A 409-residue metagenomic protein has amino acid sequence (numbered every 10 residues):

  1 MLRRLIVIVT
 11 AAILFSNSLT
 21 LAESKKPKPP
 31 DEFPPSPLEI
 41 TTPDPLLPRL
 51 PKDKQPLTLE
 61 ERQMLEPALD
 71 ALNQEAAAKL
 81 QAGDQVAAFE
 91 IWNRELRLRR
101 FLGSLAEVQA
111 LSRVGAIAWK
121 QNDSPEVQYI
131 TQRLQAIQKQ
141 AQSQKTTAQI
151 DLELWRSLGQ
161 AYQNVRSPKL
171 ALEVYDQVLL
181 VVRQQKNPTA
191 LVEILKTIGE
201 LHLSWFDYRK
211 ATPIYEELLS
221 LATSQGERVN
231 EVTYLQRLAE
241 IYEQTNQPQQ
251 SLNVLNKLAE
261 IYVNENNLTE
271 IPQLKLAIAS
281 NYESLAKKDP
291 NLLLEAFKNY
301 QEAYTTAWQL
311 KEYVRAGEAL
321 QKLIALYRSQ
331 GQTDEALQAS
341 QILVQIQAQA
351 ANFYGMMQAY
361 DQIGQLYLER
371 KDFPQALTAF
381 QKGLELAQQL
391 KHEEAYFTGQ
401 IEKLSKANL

Functional and structural regions predicted by a protein language model:
R4-I6, A11-R113, Q128, Q149: N-terminal leader/linker segments that initiate helical-solenoid repeat arrays
E60-R62, L98-L105, I137-I150, V181-P188 (+5 more regions): Flexible helix-coil transition and linker loops at the boundaries of alpha-helical arrays
D70, Q109, E153, E193 (+6 more regions): Residue register of alpha-helical TPR repeats
K79, W92, L98-R100, A118 (+15 more regions): Eukaryotic all-alpha helical interaction scaffolds
